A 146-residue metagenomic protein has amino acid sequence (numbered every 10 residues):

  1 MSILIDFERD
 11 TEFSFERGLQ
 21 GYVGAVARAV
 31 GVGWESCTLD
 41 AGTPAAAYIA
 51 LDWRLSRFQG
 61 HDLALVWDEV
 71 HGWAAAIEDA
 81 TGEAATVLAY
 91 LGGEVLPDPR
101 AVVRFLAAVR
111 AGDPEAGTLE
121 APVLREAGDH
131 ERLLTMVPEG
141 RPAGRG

Functional and structural regions predicted by a protein language model:
M1-A47, L134-G146: N-terminal domain-onset segments
M1-I3, A76-D79: Short, compositionally biased low-complexity segments
E8-E12, L88, L119: Residues at structural and domain junctions
V26, V32, I49-L51, A75 (+2 more regions): Generic structural hydrophobic/aromatic packing signal, biased to beta-strands
W34-E78: Amphipathic, interaction-prone secondary-structure segments
A80-A85: Short, surface-exposed beta-strand-loop junctions and turns on beta-sheet-rich folds
A89-Y90, E94-G146: Acidic, proline/glycine-rich low-complexity IDRs
